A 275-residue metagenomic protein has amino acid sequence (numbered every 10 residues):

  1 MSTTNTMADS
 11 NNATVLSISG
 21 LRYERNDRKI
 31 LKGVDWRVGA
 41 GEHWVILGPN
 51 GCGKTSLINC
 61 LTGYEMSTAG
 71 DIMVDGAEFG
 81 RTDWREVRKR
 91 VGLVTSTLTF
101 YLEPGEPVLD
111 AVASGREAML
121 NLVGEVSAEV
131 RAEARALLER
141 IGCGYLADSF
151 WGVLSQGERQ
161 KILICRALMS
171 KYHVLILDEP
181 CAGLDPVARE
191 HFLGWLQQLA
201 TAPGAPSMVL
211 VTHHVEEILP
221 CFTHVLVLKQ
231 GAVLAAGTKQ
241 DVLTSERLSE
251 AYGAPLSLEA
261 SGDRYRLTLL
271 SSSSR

Functional and structural regions predicted by a protein language model:
L47-P49: The feature captures the beta-strand-to-loop junction immediately N-terminal to the Walker
T62: Helix-to-loop junction immediately C-terminal to a conserved catalytic motif
G70-G80, V87: Conserved ABC transporter NBD signature motif
A128-L146, K171: Conserved ABC ATPase "signature" region
F150-L154: Conserved ABC ATPase signature
L175-E179: Catalytic Walker B motif of ABC-type/P-loop ATPase nucleotide-binding domains
